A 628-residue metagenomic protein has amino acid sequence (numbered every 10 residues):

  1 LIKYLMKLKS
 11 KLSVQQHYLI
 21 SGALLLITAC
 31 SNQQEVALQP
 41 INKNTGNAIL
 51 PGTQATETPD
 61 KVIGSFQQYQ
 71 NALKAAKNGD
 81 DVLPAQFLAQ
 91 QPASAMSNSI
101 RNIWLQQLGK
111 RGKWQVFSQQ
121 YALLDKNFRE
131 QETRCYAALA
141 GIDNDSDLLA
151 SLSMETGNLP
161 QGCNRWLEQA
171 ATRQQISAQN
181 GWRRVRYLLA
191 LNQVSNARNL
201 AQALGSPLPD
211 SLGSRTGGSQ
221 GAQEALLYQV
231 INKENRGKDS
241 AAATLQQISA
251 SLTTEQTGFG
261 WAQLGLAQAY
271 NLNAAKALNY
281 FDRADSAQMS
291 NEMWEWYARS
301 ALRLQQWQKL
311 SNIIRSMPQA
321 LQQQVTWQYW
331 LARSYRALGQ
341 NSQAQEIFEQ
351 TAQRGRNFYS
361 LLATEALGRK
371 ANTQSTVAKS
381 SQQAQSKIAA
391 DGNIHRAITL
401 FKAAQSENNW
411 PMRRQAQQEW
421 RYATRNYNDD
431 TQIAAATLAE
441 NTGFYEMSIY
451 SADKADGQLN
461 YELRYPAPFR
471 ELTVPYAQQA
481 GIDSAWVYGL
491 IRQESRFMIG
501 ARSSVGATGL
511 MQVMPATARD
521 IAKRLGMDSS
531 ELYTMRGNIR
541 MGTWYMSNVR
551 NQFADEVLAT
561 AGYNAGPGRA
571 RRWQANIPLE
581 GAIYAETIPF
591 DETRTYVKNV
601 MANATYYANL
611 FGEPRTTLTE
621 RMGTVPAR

Functional and structural regions predicted by a protein language model:
T28-A29: C-terminal motif of bacterial Sec signal peptides marking the signal peptidase cleavage site
P59-Q68, G79-D80, A93-I103, R111-F117 (+13 more regions): Generic helix N-cap/helix-start motif at coil->alpha-helix transitions
A72, L105, A138, V185 (+7 more regions): Conserved small-residue packing positions in alpha-helical repeats and bundles
A72-L73, A89, R101-Q106, K110 (+2 more regions): Alpha-helical adaptor scaffolds
N78, Q107, R111, I142-N144 (+7 more regions): Structural motif corresponding to the intra-repeat A-B loop/turn of tetratricopeptide repeats
A243-S251, N279-F281, E295, L338 (+3 more regions): Catalytic glycan-binding domains that act on GlcNAc-containing polysaccharides
